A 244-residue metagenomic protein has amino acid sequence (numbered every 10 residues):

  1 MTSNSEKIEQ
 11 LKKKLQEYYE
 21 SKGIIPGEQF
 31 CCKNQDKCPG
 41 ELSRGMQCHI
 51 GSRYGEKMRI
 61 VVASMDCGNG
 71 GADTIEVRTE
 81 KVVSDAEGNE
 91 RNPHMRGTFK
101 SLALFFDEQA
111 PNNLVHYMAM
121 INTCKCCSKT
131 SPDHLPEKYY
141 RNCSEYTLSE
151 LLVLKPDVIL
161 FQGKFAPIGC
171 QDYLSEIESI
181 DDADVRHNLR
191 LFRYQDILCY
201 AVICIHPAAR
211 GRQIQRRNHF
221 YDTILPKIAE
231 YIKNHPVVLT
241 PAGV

Functional and structural regions predicted by a protein language model:
M1-H94, C143-Y146, N188-Y194, N234 (+1 more regions): Active-site and ligand/interface coordination hotspots across diverse enzymes and nucleic-acid-associated assemblies
T2-L15, Y19, S131-T147, Q171-V244: C-terminal capping/extension of enzyme domains
K57-Y140, P207, Q215-G243: Mobile, glycine- and charge-enriched loop segments and immediately flanking short secondary-structure elements within
V62, L160, A201-I203: Structural motif
L104-N113, V153-P156, R193-Y200: A structural motif corresponding to the C-terminal end of an alpha-helix and its immediate exit/capping segment
T147-K164: Proline-aspartate-enriched helix->loop->beta-strand connector
P167-I168: Short glycine-rich, flexible loops that bind phosphorylated cofactors or substrates
